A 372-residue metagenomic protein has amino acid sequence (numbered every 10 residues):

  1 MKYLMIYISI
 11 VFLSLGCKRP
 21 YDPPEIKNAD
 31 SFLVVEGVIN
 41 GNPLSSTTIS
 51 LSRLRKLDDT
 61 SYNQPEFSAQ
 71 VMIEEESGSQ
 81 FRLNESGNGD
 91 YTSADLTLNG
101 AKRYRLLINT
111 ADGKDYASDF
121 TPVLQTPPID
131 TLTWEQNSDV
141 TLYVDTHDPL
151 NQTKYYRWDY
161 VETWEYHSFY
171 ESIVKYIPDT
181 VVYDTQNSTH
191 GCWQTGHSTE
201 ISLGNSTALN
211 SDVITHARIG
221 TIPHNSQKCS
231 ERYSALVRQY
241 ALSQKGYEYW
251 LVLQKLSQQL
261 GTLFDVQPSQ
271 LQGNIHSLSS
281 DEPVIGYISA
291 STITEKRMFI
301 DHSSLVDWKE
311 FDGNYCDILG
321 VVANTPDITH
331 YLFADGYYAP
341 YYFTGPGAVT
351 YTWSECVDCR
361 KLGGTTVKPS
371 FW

Functional and structural regions predicted by a protein language model:
M1-L4: Positively charged n-region of N-terminal signal peptides that target proteins for export
I10: Short, surface-exposed polybasic-aromatic patches that bind anionic ligands, especially phosphate groups
S14-G16: C-terminal motif of bacterial Sec signal peptides marking the signal peptidase cleavage site
K18-W372: A sequence/structural signal for flexible, mid-protein segments enriched in small/helix-disrupting residues
